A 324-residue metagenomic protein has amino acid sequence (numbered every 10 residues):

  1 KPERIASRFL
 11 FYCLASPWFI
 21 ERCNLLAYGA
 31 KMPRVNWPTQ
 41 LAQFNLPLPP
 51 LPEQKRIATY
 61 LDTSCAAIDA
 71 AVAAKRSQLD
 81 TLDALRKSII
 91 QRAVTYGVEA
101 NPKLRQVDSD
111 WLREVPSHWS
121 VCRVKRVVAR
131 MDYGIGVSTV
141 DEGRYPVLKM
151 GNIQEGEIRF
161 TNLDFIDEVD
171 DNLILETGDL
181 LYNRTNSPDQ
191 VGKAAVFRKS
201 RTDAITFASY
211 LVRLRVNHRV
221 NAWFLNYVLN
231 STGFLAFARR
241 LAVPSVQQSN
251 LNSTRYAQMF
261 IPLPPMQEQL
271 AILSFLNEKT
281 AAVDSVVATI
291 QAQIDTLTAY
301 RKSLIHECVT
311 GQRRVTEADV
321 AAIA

Functional and structural regions predicted by a protein language model:
E3, W37, V137-V147, F160-L175 (+4 more regions): Short, surface-exposed loop/turn microsegments at beta-strand edges and helix-strand junctions
I5-R8, Y28-K55, D203-L211, V220 (+1 more regions): A short glycine-rich beta-alpha junction/loop motif
R8-Y12, E21-Y28, I153-F165, L180-F207 (+2 more regions): Short, ligand-facing micro-motifs at secondary-structure edges
G29, E168-V169, S245, A288-Q291: Short, solvent-exposed loop/turn positions at domain surfaces that link secondary-structure elements or cap domain
L51-K55, A66-A67, Q106-I135, Q258 (+4 more regions): Non-catalytic DNA-recognition/assembly elements of restriction-modification systems
A66-S117, T289-A321: Short amphipathic coiled-coil heptad-repeat segments
V107-D108, C122-V137, G151-L180: Sequence-specific dsDNA recognition surfaces
F275-T289: Amphipathic alpha-helical coiled-coil segments
